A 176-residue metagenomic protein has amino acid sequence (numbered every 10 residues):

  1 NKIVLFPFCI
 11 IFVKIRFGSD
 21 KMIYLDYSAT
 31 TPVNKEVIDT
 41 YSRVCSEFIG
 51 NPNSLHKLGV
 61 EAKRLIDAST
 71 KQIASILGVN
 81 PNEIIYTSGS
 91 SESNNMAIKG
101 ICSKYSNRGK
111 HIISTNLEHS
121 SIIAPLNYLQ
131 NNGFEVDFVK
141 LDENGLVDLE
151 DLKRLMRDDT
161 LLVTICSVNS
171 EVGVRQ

Functional and structural regions predicted by a protein language model:
K2-P7: Extreme N-terminal basic, low-complexity initiation segments that serve as generic localization/processing leaders
F8, K14-Q176: Pyridoxal 5′-phosphate
